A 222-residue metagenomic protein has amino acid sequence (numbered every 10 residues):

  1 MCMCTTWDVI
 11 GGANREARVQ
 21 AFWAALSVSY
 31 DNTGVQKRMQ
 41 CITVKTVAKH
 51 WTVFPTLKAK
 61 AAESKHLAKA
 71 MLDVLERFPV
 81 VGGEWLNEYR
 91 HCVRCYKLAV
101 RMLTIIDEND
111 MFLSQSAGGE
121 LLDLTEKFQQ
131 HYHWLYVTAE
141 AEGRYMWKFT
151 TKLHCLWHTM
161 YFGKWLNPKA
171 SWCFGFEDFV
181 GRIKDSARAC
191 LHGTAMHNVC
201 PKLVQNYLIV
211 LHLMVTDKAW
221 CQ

Functional and structural regions predicted by a protein language model:
M1-K58, H66-L67, E76-V80: Domain-level detector for long, ordered catalytic/regulatory cores in large eukaryotic signaling and trafficking
G12, E16-Q20, A61, Y89-C92 (+1 more regions): Generic detection of long, well-ordered alpha-helical segments
E16, S29, T33-K37, F78-V81 (+7 more regions): Short secondary-structure junctions and interdomain/linker hinges
V19, W23, S64-A68, C92-A99 (+1 more regions): Short runs of predominantly hydrophobic/aromatic residues within well-ordered alpha helices that form helix-helix
F22-T33, A70-F78, L98-I105, N109 (+3 more regions): Generic, well-ordered alpha-helical scaffold segments in large soluble proteins
C41-K58, P79-L122: Surface-exposed loop-to-helix/strand elements on domain peripheries
T52-A70, F78, N87, A141-Q222: Amphipathic alpha-helical/coiled-coil segments positioned at domain termini
V93-G181: Alpha-helical bundle/repeat cores within regulatory domains of eukaryotic proteins
